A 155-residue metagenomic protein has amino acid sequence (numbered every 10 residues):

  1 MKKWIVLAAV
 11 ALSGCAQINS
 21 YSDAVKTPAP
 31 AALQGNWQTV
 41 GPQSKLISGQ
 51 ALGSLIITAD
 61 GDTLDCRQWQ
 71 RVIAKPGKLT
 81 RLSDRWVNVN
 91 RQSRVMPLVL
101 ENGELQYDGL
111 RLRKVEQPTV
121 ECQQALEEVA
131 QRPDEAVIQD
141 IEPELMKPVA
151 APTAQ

Functional and structural regions predicted by a protein language model:
M1-L7: Sec-dependent signal peptide recognition, specifically the positively charged N-region followed immediately by
L12-G14: C-terminal motif of bacterial Sec signal peptides marking the signal peptidase cleavage site
A16-I18: Bacterial signal peptide processing site
Y21-Q38: N-terminal helix-cap/turn-to-beta initiation motif at the start of protein domains
D23, T39-W86: N-terminal glycine/threonine-rich, aromatic-flanked beta-hairpin/loop signature
E101-L110: Short, exposed beta-strand-loop hairpins at the edges of beta-sheets in extracellular/periplasmic proteins
G109-Q155: C-terminal partner/receptor-binding element of secreted or periplasmic proteins
